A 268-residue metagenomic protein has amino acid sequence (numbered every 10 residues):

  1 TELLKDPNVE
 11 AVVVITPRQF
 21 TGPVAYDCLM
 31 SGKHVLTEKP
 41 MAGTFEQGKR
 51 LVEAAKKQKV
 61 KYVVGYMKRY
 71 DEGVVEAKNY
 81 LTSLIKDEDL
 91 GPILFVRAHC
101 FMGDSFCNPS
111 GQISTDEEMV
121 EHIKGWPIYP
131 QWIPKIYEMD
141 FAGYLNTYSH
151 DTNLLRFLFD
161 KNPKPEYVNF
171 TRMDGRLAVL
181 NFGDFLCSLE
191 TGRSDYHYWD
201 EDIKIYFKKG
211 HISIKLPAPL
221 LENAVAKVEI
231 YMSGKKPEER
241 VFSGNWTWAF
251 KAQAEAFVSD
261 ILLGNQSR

Functional and structural regions predicted by a protein language model:
T1-A54: Beta-loop-alpha module in the N-terminal Rossmann-like domain of NAD(P)-dependent dehydrogenases, especially those
V12-V13, V96, C187: Receiver (REC) domain switch-region micro-motif
T37, Y62-V64, I214: Hydrophobic residues in well-ordered beta-strands that form the structural core
K39-P40, G65-K68, C100: Short strand-turn motif at the edge of the Rossmann-like AdoMet-binding core
R50-R69, D87-V96: Rossmann-fold dehydrogenase core element
D71-N162: Predominantly a Rossmann-like dinucleotide-binding segment in NAD(P)-dependent oxidoreductases
M139-L220, S243-G244, A249-Q266: Contiguous beta-strand/loop segments that form the cofactor/metal-binding neighborhood of enzyme cores
I203, E222-G234: Short polybasic amphipathic segments
